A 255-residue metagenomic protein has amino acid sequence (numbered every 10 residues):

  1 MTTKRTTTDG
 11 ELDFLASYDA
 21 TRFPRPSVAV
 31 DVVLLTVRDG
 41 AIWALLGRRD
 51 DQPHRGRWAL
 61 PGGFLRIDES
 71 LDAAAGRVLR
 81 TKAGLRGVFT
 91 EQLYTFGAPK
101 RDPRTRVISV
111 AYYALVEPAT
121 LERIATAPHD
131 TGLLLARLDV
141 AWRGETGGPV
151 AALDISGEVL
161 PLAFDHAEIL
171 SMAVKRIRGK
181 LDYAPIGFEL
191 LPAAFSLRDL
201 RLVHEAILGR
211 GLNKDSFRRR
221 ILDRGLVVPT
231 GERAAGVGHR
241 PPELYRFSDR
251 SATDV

Functional and structural regions predicted by a protein language model:
M1-V255: N-terminal leader/linker segments that precede catalytic domains of diphosphate-processing enzymes
